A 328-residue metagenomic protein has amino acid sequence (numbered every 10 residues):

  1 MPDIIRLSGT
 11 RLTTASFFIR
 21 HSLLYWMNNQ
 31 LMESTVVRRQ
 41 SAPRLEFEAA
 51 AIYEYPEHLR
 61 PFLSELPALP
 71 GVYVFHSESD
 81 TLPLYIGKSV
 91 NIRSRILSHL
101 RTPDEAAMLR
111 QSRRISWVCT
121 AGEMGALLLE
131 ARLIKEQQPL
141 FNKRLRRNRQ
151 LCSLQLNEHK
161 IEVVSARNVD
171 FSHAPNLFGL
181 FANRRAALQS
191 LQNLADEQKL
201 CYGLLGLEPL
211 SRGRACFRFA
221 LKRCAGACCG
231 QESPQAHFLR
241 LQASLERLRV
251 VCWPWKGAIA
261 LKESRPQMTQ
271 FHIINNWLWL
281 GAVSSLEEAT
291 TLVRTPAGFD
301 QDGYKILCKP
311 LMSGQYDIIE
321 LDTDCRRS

Functional and structural regions predicted by a protein language model:
P2-D3, R20: N-terminal amphipathic/hydrophobic targeting modules at extreme N-termini, encompassing cleavable Sec/SRP-type signal
D3, L7, L12-A15: Short amphipathic, helix-prone segments within low-complexity/disordered or flexible regions
S8-G9, S22-L23, M32: Compositionally biased, intrinsically disordered low-complexity segments enriched in polar/proline residues
F17-F18, Y25: Aromatic (phenylalanine/tyrosine) cluster motif
F18-I19, E48: Compositionally biased, low-structure terminal segments
W26-S328: Acidic, glycine-enriched active-site microenvironments
